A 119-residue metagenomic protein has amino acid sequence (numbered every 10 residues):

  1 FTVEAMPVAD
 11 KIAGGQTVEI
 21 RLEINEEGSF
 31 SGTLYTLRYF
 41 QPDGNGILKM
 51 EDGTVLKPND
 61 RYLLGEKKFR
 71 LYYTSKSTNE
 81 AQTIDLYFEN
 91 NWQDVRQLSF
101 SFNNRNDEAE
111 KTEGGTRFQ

Functional and structural regions predicted by a protein language model:
F1-Q119: First exposed extracellular module after export/assembly in secreted or surface-exposed proteins
